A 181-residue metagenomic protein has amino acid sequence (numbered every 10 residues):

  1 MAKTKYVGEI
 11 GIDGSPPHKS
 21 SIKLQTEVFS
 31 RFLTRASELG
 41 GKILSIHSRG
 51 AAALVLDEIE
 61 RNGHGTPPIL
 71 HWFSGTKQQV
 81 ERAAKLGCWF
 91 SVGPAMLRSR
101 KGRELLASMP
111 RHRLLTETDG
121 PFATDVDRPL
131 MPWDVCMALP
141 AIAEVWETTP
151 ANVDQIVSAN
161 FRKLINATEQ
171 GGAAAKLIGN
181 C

Functional and structural regions predicted by a protein language model:
M1-L86, E104, D125-W133, T148 (+1 more regions): Divalent metal-binding pocket/active-site signature
R35, L39, C136-C181: Mid-to-C-terminal alpha-helical segments outside catalytic/metal-binding sites
T66-P67, R111-L115, A151-N152: Short acidic capping loops at alpha-helix termini that bridge into adjacent secondary structure
L86, M109-P110: Short, structured coil segments at secondary-structure junctions
W89-G102: Active-site glycine- and acidic-residue-rich loops that bind and position anionic ligands or nucleotide-like cofactors
R103-E104, P140: Active-site phosphate/pyrophosphate- and oxyanion-stabilizing loops and adjacent acidic/basic residues in soluble
H112-M131: Short acidic/histidine-rich active-site segments
